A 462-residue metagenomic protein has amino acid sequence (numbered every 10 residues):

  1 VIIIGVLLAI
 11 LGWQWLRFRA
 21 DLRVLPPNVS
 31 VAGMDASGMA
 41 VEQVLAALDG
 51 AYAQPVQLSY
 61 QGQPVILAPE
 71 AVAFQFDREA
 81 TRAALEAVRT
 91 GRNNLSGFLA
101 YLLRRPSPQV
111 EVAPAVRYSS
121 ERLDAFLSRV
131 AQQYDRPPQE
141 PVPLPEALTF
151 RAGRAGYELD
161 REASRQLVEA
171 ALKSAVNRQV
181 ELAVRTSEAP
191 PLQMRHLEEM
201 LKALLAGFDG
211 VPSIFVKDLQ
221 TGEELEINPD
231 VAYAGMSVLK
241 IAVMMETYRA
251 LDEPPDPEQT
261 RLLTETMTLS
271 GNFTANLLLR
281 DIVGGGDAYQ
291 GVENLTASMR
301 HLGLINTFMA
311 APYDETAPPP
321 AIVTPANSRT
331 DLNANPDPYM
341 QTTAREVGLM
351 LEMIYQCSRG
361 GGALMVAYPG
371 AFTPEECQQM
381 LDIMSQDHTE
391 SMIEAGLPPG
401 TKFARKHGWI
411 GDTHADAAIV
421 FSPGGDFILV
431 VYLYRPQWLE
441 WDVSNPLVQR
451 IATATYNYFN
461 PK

Functional and structural regions predicted by a protein language model:
V1-P212, V216-P229: Surface-exposed, secretory/extracytoplasmic low-complexity segments enriched in Ser/Thr/Asn/Gly/Pro
V29-A36, S107-R117, F150-L159, T186-P191 (+7 more regions): Second-shell loop/turn segments in exported
A40, S119-V130, S164, L197-L204 (+10 more regions): Stable alpha-helical elements in mature extracytoplasmic
L48-V56, P106, R122, L127-Y134 (+14 more regions): Sec/Tat-exported extracytoplasmic proteins
L58, P137-V142, N177-V184, P212-K217 (+5 more regions): Surface-exposed patches in mature extracellular/periplasmic domains of secreted proteins
G222, Y233-P255, T266, L429: Active-site SXXK
E224-L225, A232, V283-G284, Y339-T342 (+1 more regions): Structured C-terminal helix/loop/strand segments within mature extracytoplasmic catalytic/sensor domains
L279-M365: Mid-domain, small-residue-enriched loop/turn segments at the edges of structured enzyme/sensor domains
